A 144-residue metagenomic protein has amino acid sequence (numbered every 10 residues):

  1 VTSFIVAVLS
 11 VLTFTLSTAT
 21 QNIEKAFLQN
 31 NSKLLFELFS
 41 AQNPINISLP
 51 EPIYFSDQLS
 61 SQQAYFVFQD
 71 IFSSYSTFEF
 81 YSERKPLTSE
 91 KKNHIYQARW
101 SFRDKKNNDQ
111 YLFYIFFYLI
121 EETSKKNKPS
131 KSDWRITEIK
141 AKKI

Functional and structural regions predicted by a protein language model:
V1-Q29, E37: Short, low-complexity N-terminal intrinsically disordered segments enriched in polar/charged residues
T20, E24, S32, F36 (+2 more regions): Extracytoplasmic/secreted envelope proteins and their assembly/folding machinery, especially bacterial periplasmic
S32-N46: Short, well-ordered alpha-helical segments enriched in acidic and aromatic residues
I45-D57: A short gly/proline-enriched turn/hairpin at secondary-structure junctions
I45-I47, A64-F68, I139: Conserved short hydrophobic patches within well-ordered secondary structure
S48-P50, Y81-E83, R103, I120 (+1 more regions): A structural detector for beta-sheet-dominated domains
L59-N107: Surface-exposed, charged secondary-structure patches
N107-I144: Short beta-strand edge/turn micro-motifs at domain boundaries
